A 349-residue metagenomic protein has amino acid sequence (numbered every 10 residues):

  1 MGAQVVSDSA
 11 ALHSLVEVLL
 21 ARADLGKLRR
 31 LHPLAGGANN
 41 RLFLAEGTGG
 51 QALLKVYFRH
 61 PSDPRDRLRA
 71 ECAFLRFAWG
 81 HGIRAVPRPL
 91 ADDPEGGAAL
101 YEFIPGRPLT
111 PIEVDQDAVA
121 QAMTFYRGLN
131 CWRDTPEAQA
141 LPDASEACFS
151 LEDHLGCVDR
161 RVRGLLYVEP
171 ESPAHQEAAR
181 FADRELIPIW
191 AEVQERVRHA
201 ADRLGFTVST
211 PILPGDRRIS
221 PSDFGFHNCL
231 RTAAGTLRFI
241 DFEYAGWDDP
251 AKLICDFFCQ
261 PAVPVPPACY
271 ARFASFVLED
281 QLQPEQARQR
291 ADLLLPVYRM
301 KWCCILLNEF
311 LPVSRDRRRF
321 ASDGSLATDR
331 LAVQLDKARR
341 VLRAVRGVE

Functional and structural regions predicted by a protein language model:
A3-V6, C304-E349: ATP/Mg2+ or Mg2+-diphosphate-binding catalytic cores that bind nucleotide phosphates or diphosphates via glycine-rich
A10-G26, D134-S222, A233, L282-Q283 (+2 more regions): An alpha-helical support segment within catalytic cores of ATP-dependent transferases
V18, R41, A73-G80, E102 (+8 more regions): Residue-level signal for well-ordered alpha-helical scaffold segments within enzymatic catalytic domains
H32-E171: ATP-binding pocket architecture of kinase catalytic cores
H32-L54, R198-L253: Active-site acidic catalytic loop and adjacent metal/ATP-binding pocket of ATP-dependent phosphoryl transfer enzymes
L68, L293-P296: Start-of-helix signal in alpha-solenoid helical-repeat scaffolds, especially tetratricopeptide repeats
G106, L237, A245-W247, Q260-V263: Activation segment
P250-P284, P296-D316: Active-site activation/catalytic loop segments of kinase-like enzymes and analogous catalytic loops in related
